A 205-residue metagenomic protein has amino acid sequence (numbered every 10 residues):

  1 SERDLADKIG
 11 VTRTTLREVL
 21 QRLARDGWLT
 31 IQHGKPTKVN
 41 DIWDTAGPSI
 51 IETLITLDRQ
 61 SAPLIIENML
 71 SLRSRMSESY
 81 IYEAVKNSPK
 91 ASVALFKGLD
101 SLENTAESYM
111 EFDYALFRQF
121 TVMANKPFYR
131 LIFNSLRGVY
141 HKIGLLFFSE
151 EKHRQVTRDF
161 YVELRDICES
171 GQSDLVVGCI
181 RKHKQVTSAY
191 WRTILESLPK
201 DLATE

Functional and structural regions predicted by a protein language model:
S1-R75, L198: Short linear motifs at protein or domain termini
M69-L146, V156-Y161, L175-Y190, S197: Conserved amphipathic alpha-helical segments that form helical-bundle/coiled-coil interaction surfaces
P199-E205: Long, positively charged, glycine-interspersed low-complexity recognition regions
